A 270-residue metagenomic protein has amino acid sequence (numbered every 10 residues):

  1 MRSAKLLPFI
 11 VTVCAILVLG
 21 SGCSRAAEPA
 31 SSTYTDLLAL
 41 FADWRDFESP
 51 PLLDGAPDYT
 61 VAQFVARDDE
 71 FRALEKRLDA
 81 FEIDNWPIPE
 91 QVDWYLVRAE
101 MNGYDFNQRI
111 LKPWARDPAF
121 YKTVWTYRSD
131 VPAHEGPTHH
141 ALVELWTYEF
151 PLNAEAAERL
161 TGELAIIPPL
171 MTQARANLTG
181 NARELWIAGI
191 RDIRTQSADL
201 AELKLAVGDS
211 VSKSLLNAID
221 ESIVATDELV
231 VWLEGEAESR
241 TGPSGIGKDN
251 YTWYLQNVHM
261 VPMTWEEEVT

Functional and structural regions predicted by a protein language model:
M1-K5: N-terminal secretory signal peptides that target proteins for export/translocation
P8-S21: Bacterial N-terminal signal peptides
C23-T270: N-terminal maturation segment of proteins
